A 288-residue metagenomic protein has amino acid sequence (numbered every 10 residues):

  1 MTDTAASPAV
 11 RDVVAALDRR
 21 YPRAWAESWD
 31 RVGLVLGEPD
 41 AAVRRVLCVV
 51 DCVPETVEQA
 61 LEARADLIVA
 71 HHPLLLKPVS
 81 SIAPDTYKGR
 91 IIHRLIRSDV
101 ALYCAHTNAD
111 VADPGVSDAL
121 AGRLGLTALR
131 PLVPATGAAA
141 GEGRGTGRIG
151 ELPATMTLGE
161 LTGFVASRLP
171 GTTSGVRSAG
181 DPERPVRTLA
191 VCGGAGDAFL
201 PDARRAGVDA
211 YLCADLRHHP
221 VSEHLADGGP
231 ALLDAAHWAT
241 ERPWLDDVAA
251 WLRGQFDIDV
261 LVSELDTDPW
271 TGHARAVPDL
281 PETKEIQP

Functional and structural regions predicted by a protein language model:
M1-P288: Hydrophobic structural segments
